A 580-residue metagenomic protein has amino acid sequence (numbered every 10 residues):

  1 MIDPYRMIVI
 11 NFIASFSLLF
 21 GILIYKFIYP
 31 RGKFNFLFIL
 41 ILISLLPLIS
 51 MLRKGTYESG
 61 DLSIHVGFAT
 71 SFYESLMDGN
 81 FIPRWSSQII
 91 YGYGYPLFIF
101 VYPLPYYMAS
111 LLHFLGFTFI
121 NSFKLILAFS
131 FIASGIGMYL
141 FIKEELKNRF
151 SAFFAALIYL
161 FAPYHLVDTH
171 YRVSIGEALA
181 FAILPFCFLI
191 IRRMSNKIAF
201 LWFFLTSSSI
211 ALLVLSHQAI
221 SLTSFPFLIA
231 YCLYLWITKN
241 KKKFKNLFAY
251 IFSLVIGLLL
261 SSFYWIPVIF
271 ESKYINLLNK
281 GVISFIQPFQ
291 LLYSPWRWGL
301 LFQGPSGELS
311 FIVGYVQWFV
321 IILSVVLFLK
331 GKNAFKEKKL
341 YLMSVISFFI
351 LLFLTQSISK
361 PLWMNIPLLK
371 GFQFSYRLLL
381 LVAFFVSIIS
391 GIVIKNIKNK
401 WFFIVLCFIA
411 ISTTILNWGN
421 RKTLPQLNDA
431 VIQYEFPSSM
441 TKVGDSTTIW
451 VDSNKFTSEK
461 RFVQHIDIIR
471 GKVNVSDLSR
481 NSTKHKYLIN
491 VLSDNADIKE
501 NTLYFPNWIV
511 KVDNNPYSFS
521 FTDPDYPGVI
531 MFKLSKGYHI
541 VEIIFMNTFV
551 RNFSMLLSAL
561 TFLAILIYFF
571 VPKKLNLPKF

Functional and structural regions predicted by a protein language model:
M1-Q426, H539-I544, V550-F580: Membrane-embedded transmembrane-helix bundle of lipid-linked glycan/lipid transferases
D3, D61, D78, D168 (+8 more regions): Acidic-enriched, low-complexity/disordered segments with a strong bias for Aspartate over Glutamate
R6-V9, Y434, D477-T483: Short N-terminal helix-initiation segments at or just after the protein's N-terminus
M51, Q88-I90, P295, Q303 (+6 more regions): Compositionally biased, low-complexity repeat tracts
K422-S476: Membrane-interface segments at or immediately adjacent to transmembrane helices that form the boundary between
K460-F580: Active-site-proximal, structured, solvent-exposed surfaces of multi-pass membrane proteins that position macromolecular
